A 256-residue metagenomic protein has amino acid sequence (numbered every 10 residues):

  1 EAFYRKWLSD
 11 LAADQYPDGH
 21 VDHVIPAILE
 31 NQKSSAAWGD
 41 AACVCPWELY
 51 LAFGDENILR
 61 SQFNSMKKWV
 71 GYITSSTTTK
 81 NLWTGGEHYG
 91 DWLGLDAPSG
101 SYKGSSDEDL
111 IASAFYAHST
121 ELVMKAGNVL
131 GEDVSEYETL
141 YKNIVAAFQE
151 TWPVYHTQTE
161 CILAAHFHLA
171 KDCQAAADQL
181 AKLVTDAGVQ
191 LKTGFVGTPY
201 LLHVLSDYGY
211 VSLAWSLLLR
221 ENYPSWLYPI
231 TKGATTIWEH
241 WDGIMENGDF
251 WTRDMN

Functional and structural regions predicted by a protein language model:
E1-N256: Active-site core of glycosidic bond-cleaving carbohydrate-active enzymes
